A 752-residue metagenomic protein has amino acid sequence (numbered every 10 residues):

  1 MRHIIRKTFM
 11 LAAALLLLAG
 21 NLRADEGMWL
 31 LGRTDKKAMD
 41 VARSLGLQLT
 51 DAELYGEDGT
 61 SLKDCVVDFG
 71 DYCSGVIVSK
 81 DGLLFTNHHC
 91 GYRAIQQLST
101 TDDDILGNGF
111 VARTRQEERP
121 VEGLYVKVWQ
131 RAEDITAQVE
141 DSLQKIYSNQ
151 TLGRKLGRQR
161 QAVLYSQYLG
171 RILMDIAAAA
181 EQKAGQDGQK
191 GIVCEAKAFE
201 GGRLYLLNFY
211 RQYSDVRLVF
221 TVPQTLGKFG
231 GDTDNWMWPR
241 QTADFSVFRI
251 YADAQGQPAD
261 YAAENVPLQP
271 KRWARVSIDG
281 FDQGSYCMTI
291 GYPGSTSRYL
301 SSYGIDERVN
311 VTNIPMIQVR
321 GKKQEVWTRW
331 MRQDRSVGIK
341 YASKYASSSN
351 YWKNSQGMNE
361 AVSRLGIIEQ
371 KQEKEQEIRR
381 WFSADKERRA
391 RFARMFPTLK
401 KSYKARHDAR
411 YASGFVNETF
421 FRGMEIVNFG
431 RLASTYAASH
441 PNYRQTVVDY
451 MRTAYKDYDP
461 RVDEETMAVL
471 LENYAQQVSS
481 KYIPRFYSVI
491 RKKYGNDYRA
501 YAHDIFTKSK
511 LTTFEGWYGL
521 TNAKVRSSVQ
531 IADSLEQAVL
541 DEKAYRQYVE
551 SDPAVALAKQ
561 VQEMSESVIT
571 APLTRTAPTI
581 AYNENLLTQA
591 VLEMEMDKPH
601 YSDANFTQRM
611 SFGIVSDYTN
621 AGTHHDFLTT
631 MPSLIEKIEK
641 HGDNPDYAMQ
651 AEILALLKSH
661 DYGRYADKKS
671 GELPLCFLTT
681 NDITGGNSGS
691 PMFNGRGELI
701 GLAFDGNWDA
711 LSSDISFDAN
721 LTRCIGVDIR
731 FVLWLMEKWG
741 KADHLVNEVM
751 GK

Functional and structural regions predicted by a protein language model:
M1-M10: Bacterial N-terminal signal peptides that target proteins for export
R2, G20-K752: Terminal presequence/propeptide segments associated with secretion/organelle targeting and zymogen/polyprotein
M10-A19: Bacterial N-terminal signal peptides
